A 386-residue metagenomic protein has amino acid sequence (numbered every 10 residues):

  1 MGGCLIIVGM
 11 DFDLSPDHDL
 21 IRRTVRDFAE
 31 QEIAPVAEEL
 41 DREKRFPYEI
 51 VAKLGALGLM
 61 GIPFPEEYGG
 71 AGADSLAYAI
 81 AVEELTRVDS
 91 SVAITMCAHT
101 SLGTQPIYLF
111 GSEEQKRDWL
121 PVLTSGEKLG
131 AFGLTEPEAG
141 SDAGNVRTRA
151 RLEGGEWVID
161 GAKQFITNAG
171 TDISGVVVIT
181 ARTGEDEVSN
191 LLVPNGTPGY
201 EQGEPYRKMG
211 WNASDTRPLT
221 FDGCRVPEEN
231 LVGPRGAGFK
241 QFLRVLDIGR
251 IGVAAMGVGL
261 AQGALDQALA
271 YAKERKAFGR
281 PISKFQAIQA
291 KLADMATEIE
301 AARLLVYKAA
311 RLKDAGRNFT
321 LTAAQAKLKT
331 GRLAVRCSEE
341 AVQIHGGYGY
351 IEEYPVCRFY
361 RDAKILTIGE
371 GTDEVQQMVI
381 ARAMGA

Functional and structural regions predicted by a protein language model:
I7-A98, F110-Q115, V122, G126-E127 (+4 more regions): Alpha-helical interface subdomain recognition
G58, V82-T86, A181-G184, V193-P198 (+1 more regions): Short Ser/Thr-interspersed hydrophobic loop/turn segments at strand-loop and sheet-helix junctions that line or gate
M96, L123, E138-S141, T167-D172 (+3 more regions): Short Gly/Pro-enriched turn/cap motifs at secondary-structure boundaries
G126-L134: A short, Trp-centered hydrophobic/proline-enriched beta-strand micro-motif
E156, D160-E201: A short core secondary-structure module
G196-P227: Flexible, small-/acidic-enriched active-site or ligand-binding loops
L219-R244: A short, charged helix-loop
